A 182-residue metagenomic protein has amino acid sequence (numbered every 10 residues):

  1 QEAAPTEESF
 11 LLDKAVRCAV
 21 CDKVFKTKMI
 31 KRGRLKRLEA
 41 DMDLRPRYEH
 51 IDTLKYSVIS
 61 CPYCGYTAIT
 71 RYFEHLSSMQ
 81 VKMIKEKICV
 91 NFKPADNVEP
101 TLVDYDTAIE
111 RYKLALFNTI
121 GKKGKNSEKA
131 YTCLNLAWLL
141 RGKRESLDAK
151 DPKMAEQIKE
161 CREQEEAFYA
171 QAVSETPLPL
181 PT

Functional and structural regions predicted by a protein language model:
L12-K14, S57: Short metal-coordination and nucleic-acid-contact micro-motifs, chiefly zinc-binding Cys/His arrays
C18-C21, C61-C64: Short cysteine-rich clusters marking metal-coordination/redox-active sites
K23-I51: Short recognition patches in nucleic-acid-associated and regulatory proteins
V24, T67, P179: Cys/His-rich metal-chelating microdomains
G33-D43, L76-K87: Short cysteine/histidine-rich metal-coordination sites, predominantly Zn2+-binding motifs
K87-D96, D106-L114, G124-D151, S174: Amphipathic alpha-helical repeat scaffolds of TPR domains
T101-L114, I158-A170: Helix-turn-helix repeat elements of alpha-solenoid scaffolds
T176-T182: Conserved small/polar residues in nucleotide/adenosyl-binding loops
